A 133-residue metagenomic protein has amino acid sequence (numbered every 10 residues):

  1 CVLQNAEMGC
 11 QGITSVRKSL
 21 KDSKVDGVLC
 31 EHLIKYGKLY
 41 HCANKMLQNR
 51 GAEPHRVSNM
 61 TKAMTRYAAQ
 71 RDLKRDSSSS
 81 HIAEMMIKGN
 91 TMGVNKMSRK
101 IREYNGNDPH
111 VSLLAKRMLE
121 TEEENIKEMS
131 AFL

Functional and structural regions predicted by a protein language model:
C1-L20, H81-N105: Alpha-helical bundle segments that constitute or directly flank the non-heme di-iron/ferroxidase center
C1-V2, S23-C42, S79-M86, D108-T121: Alpha-helical scaffold segments that form or flank carboxylate-/histidine-based iron centers
V2, G9, V16, L39 (+6 more regions): Amphipathic alpha-helices that form helix-helix packing interfaces
M8, K21, A52, S78 (+2 more regions): Alpha-helical structural elements of signaling/regulatory helical domains
L20-S23, A43-M46, R50, Y104 (+1 more regions): Hydrophobic stripe of amphipathic alpha-helices that form coiled-coil interfaces
H41-V94: Carboxylate-rich helix-loop segments that flank metal/cofactor sites and access channels in metalloenzymes
G89-L133: Preference for long, well-ordered alpha-helical segments
